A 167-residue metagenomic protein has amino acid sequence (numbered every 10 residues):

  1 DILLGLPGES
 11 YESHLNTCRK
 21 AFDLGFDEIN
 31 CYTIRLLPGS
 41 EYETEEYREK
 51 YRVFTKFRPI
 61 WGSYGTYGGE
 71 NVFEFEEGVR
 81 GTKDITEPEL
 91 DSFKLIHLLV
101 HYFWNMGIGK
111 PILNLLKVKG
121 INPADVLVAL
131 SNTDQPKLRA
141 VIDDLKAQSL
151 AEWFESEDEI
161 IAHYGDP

Functional and structural regions predicted by a protein language model:
D1-D125: A structural motif corresponding to the C-terminal lobe/cap of the Radical SAM core domain
V118-P167: Terminal or standalone catalytic/regulatory effector modules within metabolic enzymes and repeat proteins
